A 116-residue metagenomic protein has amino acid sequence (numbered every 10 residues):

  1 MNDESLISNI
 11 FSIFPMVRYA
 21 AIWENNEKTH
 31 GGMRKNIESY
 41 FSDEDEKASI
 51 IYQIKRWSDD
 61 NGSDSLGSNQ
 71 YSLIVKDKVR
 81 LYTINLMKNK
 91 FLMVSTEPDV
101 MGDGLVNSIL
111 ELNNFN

Functional and structural regions predicted by a protein language model:
M1-N116: Non-catalytic interaction/Regulatory regions outside core domains
